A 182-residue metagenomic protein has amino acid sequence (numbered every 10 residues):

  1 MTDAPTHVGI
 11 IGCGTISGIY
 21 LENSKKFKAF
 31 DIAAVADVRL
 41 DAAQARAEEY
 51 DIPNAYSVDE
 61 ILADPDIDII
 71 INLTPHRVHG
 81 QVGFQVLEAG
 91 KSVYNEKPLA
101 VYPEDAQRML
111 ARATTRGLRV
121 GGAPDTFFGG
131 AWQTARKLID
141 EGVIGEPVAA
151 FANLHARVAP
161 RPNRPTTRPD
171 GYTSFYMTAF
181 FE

Functional and structural regions predicted by a protein language model:
M1-Y50: N-terminal Rossmann-like dinucleotide-binding module
Y20, Y50-R112: Beta-loop-alpha module in the N-terminal Rossmann-like domain of NAD(P)-dependent dehydrogenases, especially those
F27, D64-P65, G129: Acidic-histidine catalytic/liganding microenvironments
A34, I69, A149: Short, Asp-centered acidic motifs that coordinate Mg2+ and/or phosphate in catalytic or ligand-binding sites
Q107-D125, G145-A150: Rossmann-fold dehydrogenase core element
T126-E182: Predominantly a Rossmann-like dinucleotide-binding segment in NAD(P)-dependent oxidoreductases
